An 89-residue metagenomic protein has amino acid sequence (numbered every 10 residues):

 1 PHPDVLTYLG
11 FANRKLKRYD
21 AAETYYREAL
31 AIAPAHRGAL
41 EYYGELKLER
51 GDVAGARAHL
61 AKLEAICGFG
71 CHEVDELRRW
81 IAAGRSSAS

Functional and structural regions predicted by a protein language model:
H2, H36, G70-C71: Residue-level recognition of tetratricopeptide repeat
Y8, Y42, E76-W80: Canonical tetratricopeptide repeat
I32, A65-F69: Structural marker of alpha-solenoid helical repeat scaffolds
